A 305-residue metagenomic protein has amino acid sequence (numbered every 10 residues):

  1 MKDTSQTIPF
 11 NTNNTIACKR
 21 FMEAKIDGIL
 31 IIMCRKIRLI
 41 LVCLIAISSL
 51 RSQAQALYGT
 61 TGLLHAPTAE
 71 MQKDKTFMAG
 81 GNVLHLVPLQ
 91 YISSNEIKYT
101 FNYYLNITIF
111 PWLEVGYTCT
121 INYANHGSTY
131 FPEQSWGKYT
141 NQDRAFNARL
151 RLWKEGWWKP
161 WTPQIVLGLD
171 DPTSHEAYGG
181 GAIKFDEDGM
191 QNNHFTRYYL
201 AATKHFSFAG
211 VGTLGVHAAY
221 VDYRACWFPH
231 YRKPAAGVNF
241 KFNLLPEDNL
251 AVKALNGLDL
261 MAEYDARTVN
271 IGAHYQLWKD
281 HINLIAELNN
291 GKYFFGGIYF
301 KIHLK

Functional and structural regions predicted by a protein language model:
M1-T60, K305: Cleavable N-terminal export/targeting peptides
A54-H194, Y198, T203-F208, L244-L250 (+3 more regions): Transmembrane beta-barrel domains of Gram-negative outer membranes and organellar outer membranes
N95, I107, Y264, L288-N290: Non-cytosolic beta-sheet module surface loops
F110-W112, T268, G291-Y293: A generic structural motif
A145-L150, A236-V238, N290-K305: Outer-membrane beta-barrel "beta-signal"
D170-P172, V221-Y223, D265: Active-site beta-loop-alpha junctions enriched in small/polar residues
N193-A251: Histidine/lysine/aspartate-rich catalytic loop segments that bind and position anionic ligands
P234-E287, G297-Y299: Outer membrane beta-barrel transmembrane domains
